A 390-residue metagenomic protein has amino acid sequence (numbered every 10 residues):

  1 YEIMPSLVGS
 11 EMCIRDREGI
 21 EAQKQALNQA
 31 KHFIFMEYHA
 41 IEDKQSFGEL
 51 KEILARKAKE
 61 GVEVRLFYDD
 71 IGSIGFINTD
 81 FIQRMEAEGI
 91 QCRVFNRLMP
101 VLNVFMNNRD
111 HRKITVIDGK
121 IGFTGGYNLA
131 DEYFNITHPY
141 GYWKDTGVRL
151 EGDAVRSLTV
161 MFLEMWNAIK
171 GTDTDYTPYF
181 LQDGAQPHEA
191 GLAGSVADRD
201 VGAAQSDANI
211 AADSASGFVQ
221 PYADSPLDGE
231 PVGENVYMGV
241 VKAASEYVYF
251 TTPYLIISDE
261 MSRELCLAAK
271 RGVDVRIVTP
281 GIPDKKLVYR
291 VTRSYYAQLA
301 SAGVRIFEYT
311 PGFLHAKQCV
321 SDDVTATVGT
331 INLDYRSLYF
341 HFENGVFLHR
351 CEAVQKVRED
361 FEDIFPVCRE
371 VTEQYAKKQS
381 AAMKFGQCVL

Functional and structural regions predicted by a protein language model:
Y1-G9, I14: Single conserved hydrophobic/aromatic residue that forms the stacking wall/gate of nucleotide- or nucleobase-binding
S10-E11, L150-D153, E164-G233: Active-site cores of enzymes that catalyze phosphoryl transfer or operate on phosphate-rich substrates
E11, R15, I41-D43, D70-I71 (+4 more regions): Short, flexible loop segments at the rims of nucleotide/cofactor-binding pockets, characterized by
R17-K24, H39-A58, R65-N78: Trp/Phe/Arg-rich N-terminal binding region typifying the photolyase-homology
Q25-A26, E49-I53, D80-F81, G239 (+1 more regions): A short acidic, amphipathic alpha-helical/loop segment
A26-K31, M238-E246: Secondary-structure "cap/kink" motif recognition
E60-I121, A193-A197, A203-Q205, A244-F250 (+1 more regions): PLD/PLD-like phosphodiesterase catalytic module centered on the HKD motif
D131-Y140, S337-F340: A short, polar/charged loop-to-alpha-helix boundary motif
